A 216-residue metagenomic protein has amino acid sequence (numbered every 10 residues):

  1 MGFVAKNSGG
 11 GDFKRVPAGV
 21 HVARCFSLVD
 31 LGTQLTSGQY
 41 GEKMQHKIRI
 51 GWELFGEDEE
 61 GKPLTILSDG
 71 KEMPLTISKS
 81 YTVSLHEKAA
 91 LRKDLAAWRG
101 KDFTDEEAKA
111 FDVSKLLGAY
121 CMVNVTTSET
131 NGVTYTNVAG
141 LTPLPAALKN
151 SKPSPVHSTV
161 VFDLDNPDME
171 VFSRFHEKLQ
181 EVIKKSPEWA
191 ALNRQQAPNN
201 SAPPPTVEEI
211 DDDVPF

Functional and structural regions predicted by a protein language model:
M1-F216: Short beta-rich binding modules
